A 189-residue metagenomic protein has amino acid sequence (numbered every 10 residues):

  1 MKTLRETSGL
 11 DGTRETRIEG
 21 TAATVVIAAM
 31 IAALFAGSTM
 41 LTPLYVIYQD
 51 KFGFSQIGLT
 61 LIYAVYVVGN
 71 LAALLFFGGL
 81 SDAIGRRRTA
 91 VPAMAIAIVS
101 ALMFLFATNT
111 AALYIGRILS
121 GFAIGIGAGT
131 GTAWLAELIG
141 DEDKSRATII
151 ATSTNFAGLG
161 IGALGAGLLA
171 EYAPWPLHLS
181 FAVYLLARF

Functional and structural regions predicted by a protein language model:
A23, S55-Y63, T148: Juxtamembrane helix-start elements in MFS-like secondary transporters
A23-Q56: Extracytoplasmic
G53, G85, F106-A111, P174: Helix-breaking motifs and short loop linkers at transmembrane-helix boundaries and internal kinks in secondary membrane
L61-G78, A128: Central cavity-lining transmembrane alpha-helices of secondary-active solute carriers, predominantly the Major
A73, S100-L105, S120: MFS-fold secondary transporters
T89-M103: Structural signature of the two symmetry-related core transmembrane helices
G116-S153: Cytoplasmic helix-loop-helix junction between adjacent transmembrane helices in 12-TM secondary transporters
I150-F189: Helix-loop-helix hairpin linking two adjacent transmembrane segments in secondary transporters
